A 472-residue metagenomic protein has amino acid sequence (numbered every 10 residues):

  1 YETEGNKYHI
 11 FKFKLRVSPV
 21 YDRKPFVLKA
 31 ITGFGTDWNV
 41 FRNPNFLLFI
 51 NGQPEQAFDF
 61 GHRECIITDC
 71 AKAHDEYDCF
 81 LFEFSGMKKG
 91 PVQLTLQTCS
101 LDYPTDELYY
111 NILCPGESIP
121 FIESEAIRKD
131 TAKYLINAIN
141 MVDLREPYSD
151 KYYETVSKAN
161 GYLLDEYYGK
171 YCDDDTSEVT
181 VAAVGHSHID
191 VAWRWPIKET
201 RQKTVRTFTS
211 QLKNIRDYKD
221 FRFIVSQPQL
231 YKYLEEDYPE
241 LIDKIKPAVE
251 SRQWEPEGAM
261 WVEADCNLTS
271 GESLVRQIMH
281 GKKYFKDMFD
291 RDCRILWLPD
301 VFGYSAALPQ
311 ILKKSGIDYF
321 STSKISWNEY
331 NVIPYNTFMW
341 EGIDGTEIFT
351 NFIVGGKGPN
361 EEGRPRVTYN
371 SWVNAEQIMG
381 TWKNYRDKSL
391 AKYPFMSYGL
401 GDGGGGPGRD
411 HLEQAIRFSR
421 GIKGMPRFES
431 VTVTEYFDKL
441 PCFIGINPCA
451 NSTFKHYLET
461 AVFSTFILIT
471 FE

Functional and structural regions predicted by a protein language model:
Y1-I10, A57-D59: Extracellular beta-rich ligand/substrate-recognition surface
G5-Y21: Short beta-strands within extracellular/lumenal beta-sheet-rich domains
R16-S18, I31-G35, F84: Solvent-exposed strand-to-loop "edge" motifs in beta-rich extracellular domains
V17, Q53-Q56: Extracytoplasmic
D22-N51, C79: Aromatic-lined ligand-binding clefts that engage carbohydrates, nucleic acids, or primary amines
F41-P44, N51, A71-E472: Catalytic-domain carbohydrate-binding cleft regions of carbohydrate-active enzymes
N51-Q53, G61-R63: A detector of tandem-repeat and repeat-rich interaction/domain scaffolds
E64-A71: Exposed aromatic-hydrophobic patches
